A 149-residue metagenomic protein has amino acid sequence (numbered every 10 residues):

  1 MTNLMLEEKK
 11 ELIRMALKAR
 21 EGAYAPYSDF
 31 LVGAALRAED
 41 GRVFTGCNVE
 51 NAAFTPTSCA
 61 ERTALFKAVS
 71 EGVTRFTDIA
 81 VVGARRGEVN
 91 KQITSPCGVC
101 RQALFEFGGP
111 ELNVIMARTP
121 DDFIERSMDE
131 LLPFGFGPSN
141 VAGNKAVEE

Functional and structural regions predicted by a protein language model:
M1-R14, T119: Short, compositionally biased leader-like segments
T2, N140-E149: Iron-sulfur (Fe-S) cluster-binding modules
K10-A25: Short, basic/aromatic recognition patches
A16, A34-A35, A64, A68: Small-residue (primarily alanine) positions within well-ordered alpha-helices, especially packing/interaction faces
S28-D29, S58: Short glycine/proline-enriched turns and hinge-like loops at secondary-structure junctions
D29-A38, I115: Short beta-strand scaffold segments in enzyme catalytic cores
T45-N140: Zn2+-dependent cytidine deaminase-like catalytic core
